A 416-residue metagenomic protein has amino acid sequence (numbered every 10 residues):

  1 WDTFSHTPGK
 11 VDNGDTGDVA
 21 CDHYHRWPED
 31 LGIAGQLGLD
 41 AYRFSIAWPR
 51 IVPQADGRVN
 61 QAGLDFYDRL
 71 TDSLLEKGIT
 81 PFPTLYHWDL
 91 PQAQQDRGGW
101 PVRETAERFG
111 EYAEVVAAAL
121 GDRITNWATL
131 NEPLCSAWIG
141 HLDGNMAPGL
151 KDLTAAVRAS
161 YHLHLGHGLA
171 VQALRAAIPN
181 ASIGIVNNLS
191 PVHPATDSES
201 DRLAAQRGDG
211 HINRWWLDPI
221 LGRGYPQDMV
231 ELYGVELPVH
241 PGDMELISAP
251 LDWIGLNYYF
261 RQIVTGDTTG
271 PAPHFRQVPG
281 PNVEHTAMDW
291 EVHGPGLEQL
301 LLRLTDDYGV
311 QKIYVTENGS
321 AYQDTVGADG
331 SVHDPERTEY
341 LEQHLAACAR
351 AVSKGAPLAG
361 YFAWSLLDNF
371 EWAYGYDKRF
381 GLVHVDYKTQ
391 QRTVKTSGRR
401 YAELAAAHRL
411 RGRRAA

Functional and structural regions predicted by a protein language model:
W1-N60, L64, L70-S73, K77: N-terminal structural segment of carbohydrate-active enzymes
D2-V11, Q54-A55, D65-A416: Active-site region of glycoside hydrolase catalytic domains
